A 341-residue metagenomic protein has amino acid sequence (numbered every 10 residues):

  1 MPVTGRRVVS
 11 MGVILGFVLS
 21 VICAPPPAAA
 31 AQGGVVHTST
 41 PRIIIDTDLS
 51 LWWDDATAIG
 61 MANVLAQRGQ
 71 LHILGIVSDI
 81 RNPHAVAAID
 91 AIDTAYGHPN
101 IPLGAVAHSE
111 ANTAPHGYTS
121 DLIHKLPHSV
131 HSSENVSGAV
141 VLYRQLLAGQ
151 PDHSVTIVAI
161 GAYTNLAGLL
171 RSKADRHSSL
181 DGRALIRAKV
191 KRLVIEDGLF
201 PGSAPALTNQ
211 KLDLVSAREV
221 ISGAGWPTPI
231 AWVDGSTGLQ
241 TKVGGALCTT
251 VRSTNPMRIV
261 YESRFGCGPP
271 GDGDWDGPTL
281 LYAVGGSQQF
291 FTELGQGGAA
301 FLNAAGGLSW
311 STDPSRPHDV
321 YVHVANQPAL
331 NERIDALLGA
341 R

Functional and structural regions predicted by a protein language model:
M1-A31: Secretory targeting and sorting signals
Q32-R341: N-terminal acidic, glycine/proline-rich low-complexity segments
